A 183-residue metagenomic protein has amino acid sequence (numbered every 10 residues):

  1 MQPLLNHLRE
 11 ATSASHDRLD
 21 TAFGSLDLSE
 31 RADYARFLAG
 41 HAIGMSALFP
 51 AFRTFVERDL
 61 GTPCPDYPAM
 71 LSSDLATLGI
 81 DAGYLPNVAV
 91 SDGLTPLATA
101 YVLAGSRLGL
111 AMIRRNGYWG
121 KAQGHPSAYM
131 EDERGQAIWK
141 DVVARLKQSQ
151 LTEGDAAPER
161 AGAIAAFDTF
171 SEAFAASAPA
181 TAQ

Functional and structural regions predicted by a protein language model:
M1-Q183: Metal- and O2-centered redox machinery and metal/ROS homeostasis
